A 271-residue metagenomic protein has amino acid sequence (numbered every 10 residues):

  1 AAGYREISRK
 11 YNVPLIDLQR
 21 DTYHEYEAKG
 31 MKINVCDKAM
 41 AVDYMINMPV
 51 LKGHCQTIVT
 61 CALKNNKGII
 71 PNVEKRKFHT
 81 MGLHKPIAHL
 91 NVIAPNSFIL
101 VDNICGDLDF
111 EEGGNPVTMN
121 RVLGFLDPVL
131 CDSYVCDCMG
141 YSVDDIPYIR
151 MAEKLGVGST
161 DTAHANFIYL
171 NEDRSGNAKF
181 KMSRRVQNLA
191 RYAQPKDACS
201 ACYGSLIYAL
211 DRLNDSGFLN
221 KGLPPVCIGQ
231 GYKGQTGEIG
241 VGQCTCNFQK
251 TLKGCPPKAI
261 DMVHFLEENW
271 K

Functional and structural regions predicted by a protein language model:
A1-K271: N-terminal and secondary-structure boundary signal
